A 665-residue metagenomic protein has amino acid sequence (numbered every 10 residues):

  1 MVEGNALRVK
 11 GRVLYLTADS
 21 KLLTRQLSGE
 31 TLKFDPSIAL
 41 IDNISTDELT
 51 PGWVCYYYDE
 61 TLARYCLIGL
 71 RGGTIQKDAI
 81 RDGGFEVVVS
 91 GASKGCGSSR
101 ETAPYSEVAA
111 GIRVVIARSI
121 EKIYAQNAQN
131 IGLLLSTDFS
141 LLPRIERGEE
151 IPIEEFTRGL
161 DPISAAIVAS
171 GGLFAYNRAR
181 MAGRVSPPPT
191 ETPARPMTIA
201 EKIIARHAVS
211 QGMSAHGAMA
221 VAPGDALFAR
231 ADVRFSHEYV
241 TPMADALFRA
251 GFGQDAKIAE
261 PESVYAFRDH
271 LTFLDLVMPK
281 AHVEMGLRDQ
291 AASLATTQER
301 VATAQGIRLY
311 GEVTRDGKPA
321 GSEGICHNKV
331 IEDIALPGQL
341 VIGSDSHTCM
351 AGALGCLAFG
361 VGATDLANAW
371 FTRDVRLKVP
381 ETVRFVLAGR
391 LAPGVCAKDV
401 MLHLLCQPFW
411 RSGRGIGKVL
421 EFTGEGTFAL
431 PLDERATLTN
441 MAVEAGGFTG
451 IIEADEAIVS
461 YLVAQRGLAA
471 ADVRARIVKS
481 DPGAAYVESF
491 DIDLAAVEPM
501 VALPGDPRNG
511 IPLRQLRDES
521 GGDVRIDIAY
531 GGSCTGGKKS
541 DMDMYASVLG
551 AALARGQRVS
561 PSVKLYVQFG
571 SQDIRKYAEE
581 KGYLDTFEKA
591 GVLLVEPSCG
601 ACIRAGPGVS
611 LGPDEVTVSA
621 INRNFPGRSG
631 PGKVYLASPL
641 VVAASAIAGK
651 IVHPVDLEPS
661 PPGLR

Functional and structural regions predicted by a protein language model:
M1-R665: Fe-S-dependent hydro-lyases/dehydratases of central metabolism
